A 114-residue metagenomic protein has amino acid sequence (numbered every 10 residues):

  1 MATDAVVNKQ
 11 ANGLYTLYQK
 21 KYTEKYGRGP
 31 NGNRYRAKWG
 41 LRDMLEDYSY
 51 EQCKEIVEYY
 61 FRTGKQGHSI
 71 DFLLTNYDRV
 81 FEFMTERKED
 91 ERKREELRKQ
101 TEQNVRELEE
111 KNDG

Functional and structural regions predicted by a protein language model:
M1-D47, E95, N104-L108: Long, charged low-complexity interaction segments
W39, D43-E110: Short, cationic/aromatic linear interface patches that serve as DNA/RNA-contacting surfaces or protein-partner docking
